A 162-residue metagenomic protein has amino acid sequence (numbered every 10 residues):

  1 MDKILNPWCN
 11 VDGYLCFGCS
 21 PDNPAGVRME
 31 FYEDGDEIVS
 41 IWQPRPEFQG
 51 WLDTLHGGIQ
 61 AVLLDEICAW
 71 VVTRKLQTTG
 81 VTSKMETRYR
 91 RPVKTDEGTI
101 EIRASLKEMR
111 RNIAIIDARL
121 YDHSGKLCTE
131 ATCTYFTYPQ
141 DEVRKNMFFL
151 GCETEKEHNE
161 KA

Functional and structural regions predicted by a protein language model:
M1-I41, R45-P46, G151-C152, K156-A162: Non-catalytic linker/capping segments at the edges of enzyme domains
M1-P7, K94-D96, K107-A162: HotDog/MaoC-like acyl-thioester-processing domains
D12-G13, A25-V27, D36-I38, G58 (+2 more regions): A generic structural signal for short beta-strands and their flanking turns/coil linkers
G13-L15, L55-I59, V72: Short, charged, low-hydrophobicity "junction" segments
V39-L63: A conserved, well-ordered hydrophobic junction motif at loop->secondary-structure transitions
I41-Q43, E86-R88, R103-S105, R119 (+1 more regions): Residue-level recognition of well-ordered beta-strand positions that form the cores of beta-sheet-rich folds across
I67-E101, L106: Hydrophobic beta-strand-centered segment that forms part of the acyl-chain substrate-binding groove
